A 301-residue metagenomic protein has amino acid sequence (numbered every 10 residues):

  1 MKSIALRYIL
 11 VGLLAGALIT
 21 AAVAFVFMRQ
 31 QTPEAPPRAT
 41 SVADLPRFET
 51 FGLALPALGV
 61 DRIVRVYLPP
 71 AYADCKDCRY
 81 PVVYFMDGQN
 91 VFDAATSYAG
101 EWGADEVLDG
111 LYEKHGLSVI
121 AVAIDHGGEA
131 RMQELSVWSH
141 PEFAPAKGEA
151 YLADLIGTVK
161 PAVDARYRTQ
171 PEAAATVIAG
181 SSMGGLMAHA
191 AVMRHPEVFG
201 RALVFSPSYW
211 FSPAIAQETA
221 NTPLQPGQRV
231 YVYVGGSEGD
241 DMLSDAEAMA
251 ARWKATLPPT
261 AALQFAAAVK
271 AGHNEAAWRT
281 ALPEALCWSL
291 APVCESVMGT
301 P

Functional and structural regions predicted by a protein language model:
M1-G16: N-terminal Sec-pathway targeting helices
G12-V26: Hydrophobic alpha-helical membrane-insertion segments, chiefly the h-region of N-terminal signal peptides
A24-P301: Non-catalytic cap/lid and distal C-terminal segments of serine-dependent acyl enzymes
